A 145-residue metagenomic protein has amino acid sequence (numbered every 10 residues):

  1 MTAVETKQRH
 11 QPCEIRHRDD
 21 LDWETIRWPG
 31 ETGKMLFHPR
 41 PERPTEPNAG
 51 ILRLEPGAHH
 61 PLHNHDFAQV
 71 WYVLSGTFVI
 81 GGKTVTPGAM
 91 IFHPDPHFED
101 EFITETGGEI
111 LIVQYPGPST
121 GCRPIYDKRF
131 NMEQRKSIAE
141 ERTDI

Functional and structural regions predicted by a protein language model:
M1-E46, G81, D127-I145: A short, N-terminal "cap"/entry segment at the start of jelly-roll beta-barrel domains of the cupin/DSBH fold
K34-H38, P47-N64, P94-H97: Conserved short histidine dyad/triad with adjacent acidic residue
P56, D66-I80: Glycine- and acidic-residue-biased ligand/ion/polar-headgroup-sensing regions
H59, A89-F92, E109: Residue-level marker of beta-strand positions
H59-H65, G81-K83, E101-T104: Short histidine-centered beta-strand/loop micro-motifs that create catalytic or ligand/metal-coordination sites
I80-D100: Short acidic-glycine-tyrosine-enriched beta hairpin
D100, T106-I145: Double-stranded beta-helix
